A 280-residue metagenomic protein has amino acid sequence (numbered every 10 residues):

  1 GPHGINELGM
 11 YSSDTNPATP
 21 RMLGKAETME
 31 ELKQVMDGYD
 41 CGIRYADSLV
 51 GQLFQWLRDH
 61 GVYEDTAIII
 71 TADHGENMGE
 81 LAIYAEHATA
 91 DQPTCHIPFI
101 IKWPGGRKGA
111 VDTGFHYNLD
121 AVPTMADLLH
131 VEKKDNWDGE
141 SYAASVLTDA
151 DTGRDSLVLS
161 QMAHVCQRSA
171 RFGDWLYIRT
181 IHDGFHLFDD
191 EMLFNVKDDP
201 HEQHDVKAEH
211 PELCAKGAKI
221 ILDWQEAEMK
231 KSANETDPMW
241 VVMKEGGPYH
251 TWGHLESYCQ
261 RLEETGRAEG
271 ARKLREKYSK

Functional and structural regions predicted by a protein language model:
G1-K280: Catalytic domains that recognize anionic headgroups
